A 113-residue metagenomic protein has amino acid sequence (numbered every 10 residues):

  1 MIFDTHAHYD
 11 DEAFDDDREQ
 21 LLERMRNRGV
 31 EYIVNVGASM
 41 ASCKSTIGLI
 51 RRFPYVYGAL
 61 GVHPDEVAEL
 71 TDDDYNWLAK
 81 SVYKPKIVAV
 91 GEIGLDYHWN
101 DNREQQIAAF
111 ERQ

Functional and structural regions predicted by a protein language model:
M1-Q113: Mid-domain alpha/beta scaffold segments of enzyme catalytic cores
